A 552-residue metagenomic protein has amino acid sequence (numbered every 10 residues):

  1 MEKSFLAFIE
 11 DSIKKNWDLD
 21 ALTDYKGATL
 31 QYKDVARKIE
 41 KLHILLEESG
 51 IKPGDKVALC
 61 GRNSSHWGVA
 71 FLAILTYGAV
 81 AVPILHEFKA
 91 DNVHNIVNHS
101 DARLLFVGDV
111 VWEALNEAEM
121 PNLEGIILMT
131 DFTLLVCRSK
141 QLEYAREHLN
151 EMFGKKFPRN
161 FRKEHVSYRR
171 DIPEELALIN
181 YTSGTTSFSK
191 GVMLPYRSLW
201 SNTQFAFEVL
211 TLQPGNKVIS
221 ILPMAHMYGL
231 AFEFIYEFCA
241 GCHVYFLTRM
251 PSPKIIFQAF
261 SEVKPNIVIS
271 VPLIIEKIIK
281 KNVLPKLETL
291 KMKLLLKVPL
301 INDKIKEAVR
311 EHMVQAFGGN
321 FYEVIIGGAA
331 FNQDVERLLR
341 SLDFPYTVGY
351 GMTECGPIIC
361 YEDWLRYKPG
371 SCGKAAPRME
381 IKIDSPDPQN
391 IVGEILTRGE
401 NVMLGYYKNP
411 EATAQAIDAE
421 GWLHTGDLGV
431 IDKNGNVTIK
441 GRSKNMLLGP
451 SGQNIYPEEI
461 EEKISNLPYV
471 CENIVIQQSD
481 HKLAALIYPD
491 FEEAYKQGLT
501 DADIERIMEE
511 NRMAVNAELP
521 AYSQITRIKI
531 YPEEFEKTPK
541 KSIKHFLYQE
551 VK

Functional and structural regions predicted by a protein language model:
F8, S49, T76-G154: Structural core segment of the AMP-binding/adenylate-forming
W17-D18, R146-Y181, F188, T211-K217: Conserved pre-ATP/AMP-binding loop-to-beta segment of ANL
A28-T29, H43-D91, I221: Conserved AMP-binding/adenylate-forming
Q31-K33, R146, A177-S201: Conserved AMP-binding A3 loop
F88, L105, G399, L404-G405 (+1 more regions): AMP-binding/adenylate-forming catalytic core of the ANL superfamily
W200-K217, M224-E311, N320: Conserved AMP-binding/adenylation subdomain of ANL enzymes
V268, I305-V437, S443-M446, E461: Conserved AMP-binding/adenylate-forming
L447, E472, H481, R512-K552: Conserved C-terminal "lid"/linker of ANL adenylate-forming enzymes
